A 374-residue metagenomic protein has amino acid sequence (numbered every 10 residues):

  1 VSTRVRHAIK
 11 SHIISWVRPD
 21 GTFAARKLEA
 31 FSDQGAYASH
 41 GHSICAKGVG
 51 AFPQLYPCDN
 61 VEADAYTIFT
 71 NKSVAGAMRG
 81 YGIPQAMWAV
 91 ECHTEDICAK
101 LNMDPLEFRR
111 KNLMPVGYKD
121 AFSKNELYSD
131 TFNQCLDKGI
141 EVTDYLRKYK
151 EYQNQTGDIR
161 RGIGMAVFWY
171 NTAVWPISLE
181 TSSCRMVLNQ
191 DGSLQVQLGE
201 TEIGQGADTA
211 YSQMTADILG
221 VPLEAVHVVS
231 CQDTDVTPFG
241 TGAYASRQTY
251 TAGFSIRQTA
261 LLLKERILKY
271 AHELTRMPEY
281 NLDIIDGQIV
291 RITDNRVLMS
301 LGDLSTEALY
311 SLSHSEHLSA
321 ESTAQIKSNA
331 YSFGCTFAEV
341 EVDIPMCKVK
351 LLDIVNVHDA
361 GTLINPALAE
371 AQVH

Functional and structural regions predicted by a protein language model:
V1-Q134, K138-E141, R147-H374: Cofactor-binding beta-sheet edge motifs in enzyme active sites
